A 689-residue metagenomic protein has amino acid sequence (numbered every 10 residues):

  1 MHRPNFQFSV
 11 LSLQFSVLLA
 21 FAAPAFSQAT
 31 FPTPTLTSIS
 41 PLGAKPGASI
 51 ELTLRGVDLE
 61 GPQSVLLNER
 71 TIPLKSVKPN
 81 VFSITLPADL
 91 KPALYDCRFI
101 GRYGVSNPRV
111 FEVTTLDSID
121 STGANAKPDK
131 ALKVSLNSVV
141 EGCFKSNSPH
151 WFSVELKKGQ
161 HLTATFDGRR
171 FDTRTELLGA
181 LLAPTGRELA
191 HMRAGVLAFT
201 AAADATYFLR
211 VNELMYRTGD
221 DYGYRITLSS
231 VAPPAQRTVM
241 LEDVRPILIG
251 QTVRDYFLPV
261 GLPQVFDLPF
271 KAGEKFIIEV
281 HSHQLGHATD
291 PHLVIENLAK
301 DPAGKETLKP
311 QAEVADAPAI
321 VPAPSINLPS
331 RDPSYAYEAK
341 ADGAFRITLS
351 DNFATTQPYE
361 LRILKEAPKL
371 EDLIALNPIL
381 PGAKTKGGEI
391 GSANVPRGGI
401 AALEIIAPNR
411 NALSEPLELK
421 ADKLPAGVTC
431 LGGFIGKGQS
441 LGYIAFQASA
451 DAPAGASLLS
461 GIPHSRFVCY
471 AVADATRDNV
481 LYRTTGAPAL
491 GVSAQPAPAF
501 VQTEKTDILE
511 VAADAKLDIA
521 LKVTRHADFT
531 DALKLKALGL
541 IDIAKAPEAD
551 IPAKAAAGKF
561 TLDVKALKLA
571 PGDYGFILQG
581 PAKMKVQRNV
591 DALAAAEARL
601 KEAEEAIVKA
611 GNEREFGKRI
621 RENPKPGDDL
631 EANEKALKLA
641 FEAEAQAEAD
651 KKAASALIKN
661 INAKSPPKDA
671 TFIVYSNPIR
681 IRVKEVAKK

Functional and structural regions predicted by a protein language model:
R3-F21: Short, basic, low-complexity termini and linkers enriched in Ser/Thr/Gly/Pro that act as targeting/leader peptides
A23-S27: Sec/Tat signal peptide C-region and signal peptidase I cleavage site
Q28-N147, N212-L248, R254-L258, S350-P358 (+7 more regions): Ser/Thr/Pro-rich low-complexity tracts
F31-P79, A88, P92, R102 (+10 more regions): Acidic, Ser/Thr/Pro-rich low-complexity intrinsically disordered segments
G47-L52, K91-D96, H150, G398-E404 (+5 more regions): Short, solvent-exposed loop/turn segments enriched in Ser/Thr/Gly
V77-S83, L328-P333, G438-I444, K554-T561: Aromatic sugar-binding surface patches on proteins that engage polysaccharides or sugar-phosphate polymers
T85-K91, A198-D204, Y216, E338-D342 (+4 more regions): Short, surface-exposed loop/turn segments at beta-strand-coil junctions that are enriched for proline with nearby
R619-L630: Charged, low-complexity interaction regions
